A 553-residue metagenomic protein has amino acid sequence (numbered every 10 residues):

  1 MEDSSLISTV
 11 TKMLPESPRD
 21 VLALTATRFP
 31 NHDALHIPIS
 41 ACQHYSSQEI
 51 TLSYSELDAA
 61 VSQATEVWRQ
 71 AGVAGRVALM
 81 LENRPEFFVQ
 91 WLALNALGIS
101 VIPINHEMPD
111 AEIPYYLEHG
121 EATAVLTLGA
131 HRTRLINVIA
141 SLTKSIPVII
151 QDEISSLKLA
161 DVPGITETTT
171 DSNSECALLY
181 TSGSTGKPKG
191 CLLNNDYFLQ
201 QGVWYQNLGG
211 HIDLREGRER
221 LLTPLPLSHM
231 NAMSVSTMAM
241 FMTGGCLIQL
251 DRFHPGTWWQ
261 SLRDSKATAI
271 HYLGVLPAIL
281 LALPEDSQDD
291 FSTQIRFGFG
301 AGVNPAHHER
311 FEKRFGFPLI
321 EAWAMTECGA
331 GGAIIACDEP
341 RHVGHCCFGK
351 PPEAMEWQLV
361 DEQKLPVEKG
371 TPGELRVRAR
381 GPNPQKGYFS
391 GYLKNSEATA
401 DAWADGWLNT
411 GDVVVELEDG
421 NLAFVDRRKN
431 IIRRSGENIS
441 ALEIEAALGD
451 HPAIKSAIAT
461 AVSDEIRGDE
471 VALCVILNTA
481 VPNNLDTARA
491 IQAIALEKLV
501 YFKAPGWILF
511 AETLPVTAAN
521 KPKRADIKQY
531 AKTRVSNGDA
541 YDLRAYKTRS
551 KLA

Functional and structural regions predicted by a protein language model:
K12-L14, N31-A71, G75-A78, E82-R84 (+3 more regions): Conserved AMP-binding/adenylate-forming core of the ANL superfamily
V21-L22, Q70-A71, A96-L157, G274 (+2 more regions): Structural core segment of the AMP-binding/adenylate-forming
W68-A71, G164-N173, L178-T223, T243-G245: Conserved adenylate-forming
M108, G381, S390, A398-D401 (+1 more regions): AMP-binding/adenylate-forming catalytic core of the ANL superfamily
L199-R220, S228-T268, L283: Conserved AMP-binding/adenylation subdomain of ANL enzymes
A267-L273, L281-H342, E356, P366: Gly/Ser/Thr-rich phosphate-binding loop
Q358-A379, V415-D419, V481-A488, K523: Conserved beta-loop-beta connector loops within the AMP-binding
I432, I458-D464, A472-I476, Q492-A553: Conserved C-terminal "lid"/linker of ANL adenylate-forming enzymes
